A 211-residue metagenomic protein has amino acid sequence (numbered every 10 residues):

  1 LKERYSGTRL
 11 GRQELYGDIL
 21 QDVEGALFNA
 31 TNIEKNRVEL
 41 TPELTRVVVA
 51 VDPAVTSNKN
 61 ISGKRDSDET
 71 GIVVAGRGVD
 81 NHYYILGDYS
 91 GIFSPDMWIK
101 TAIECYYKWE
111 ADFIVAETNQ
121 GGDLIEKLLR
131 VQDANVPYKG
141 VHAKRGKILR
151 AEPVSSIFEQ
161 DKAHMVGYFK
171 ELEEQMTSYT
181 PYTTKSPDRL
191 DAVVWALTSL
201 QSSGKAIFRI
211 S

Functional and structural regions predicted by a protein language model:
L1-G63: ATPase catalytic-site recognition across NTP-hydrolyzing enzymes
L1-Y5, K144, Y182-K185: Hydrophobic alpha-helical scaffolding
D18, D22, A26, G71-Y182: Mg2+-dependent endonuclease catalytic cores in nucleic-acid-processing enzymes, primarily RNase H-like
V48-A50, K162-M165, R209: Short hydrophobic beta-strand segments
K59, L124, W195-T198: Active-site-proximal flexible loops/turns
R65-G71: Short coil-to-beta strand junction motifs in C2/discoidin
D188-D191: Conserved RecA-like P-loop NTPase helicase motor core
A196-S211: Acidic two-metal-ion nuclease catalytic site recognized across multiple nuclease folds, prominently DnaQ/RNase D-T
